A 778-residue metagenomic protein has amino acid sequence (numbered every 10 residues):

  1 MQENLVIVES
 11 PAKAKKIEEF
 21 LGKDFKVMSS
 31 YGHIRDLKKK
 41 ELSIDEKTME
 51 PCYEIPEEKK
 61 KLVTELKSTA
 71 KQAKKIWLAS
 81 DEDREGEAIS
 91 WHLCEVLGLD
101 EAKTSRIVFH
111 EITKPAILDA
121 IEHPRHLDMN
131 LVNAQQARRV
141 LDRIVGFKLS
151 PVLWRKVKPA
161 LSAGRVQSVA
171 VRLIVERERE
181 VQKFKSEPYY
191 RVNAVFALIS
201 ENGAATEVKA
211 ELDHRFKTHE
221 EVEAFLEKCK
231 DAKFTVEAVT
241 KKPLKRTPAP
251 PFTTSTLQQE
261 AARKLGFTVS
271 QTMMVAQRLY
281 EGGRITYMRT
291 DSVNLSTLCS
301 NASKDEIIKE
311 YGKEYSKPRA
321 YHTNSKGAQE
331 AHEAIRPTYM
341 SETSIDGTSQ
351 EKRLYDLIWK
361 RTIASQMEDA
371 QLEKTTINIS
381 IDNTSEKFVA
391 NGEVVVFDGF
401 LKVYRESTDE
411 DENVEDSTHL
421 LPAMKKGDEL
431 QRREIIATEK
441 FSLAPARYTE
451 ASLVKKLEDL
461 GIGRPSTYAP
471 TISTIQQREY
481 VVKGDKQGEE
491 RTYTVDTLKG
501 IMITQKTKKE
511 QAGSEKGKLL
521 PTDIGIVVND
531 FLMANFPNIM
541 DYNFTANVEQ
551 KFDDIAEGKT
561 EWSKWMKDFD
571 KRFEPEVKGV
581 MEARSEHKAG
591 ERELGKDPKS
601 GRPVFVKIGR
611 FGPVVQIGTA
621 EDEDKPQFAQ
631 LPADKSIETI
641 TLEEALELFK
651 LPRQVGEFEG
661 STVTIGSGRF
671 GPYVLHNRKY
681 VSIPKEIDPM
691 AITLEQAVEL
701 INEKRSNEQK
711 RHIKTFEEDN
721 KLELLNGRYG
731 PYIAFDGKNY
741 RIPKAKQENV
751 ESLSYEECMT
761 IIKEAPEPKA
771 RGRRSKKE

Functional and structural regions predicted by a protein language model:
M1-V140, K148, D213, G312 (+4 more regions): Intrinsically disordered, low-complexity regulatory segments
Q2-L5, K16, F25, S150 (+3 more regions): Basic, low-complexity terminal or inter-domain segments flanking catalytic cores
P51-P56, K264, L460-G461: Flexible beta-alpha connector loops of hexameric P-loop NTPases
I112-F196, K241-K245: C-terminal or mid-to-C-terminal helical accessory/interaction module adjacent to the motor/catalytic core
F216-F252, K425-Q431, T438-E439, N547-Q550: Metal- or metallocofactor-binding catalytic centers and their adjacent structured scaffolds across diverse enzyme
V236-T240, T247-A261, T286-T290, A444-K456 (+1 more regions): Short acidic, hydrophobic short linear motifs in intrinsically disordered regions
Q258-E260, K264-Q271: A conserved hydrophobic secondary-structure block that centers on an alpha-helix together with its immediately flanking
